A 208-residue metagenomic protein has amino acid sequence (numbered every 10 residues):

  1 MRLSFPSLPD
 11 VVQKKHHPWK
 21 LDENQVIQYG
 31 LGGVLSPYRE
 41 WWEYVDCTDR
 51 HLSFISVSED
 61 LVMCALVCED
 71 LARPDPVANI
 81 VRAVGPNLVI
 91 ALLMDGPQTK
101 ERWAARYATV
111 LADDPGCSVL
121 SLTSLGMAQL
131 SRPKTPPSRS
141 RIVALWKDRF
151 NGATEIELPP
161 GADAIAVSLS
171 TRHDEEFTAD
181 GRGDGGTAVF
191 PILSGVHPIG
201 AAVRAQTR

Functional and structural regions predicted by a protein language model:
M1-V84, P97-A105: Active-site catalytic loop in hydrolytic enzyme cores
F5-L8, G85, L158, F190 (+1 more regions): Intrinsic-disorder/low-complexity coil detector
L31-V34, A153, T187, V196 (+1 more regions): Intrinsically disordered, low-complexity regions
V62, C68-D184: CN hydrolase (nitrilase-like) catalytic-core segments centered on the catalytic cysteine and neighboring Lys/Glu
R182, V189-R208: C-terminal functional modules
